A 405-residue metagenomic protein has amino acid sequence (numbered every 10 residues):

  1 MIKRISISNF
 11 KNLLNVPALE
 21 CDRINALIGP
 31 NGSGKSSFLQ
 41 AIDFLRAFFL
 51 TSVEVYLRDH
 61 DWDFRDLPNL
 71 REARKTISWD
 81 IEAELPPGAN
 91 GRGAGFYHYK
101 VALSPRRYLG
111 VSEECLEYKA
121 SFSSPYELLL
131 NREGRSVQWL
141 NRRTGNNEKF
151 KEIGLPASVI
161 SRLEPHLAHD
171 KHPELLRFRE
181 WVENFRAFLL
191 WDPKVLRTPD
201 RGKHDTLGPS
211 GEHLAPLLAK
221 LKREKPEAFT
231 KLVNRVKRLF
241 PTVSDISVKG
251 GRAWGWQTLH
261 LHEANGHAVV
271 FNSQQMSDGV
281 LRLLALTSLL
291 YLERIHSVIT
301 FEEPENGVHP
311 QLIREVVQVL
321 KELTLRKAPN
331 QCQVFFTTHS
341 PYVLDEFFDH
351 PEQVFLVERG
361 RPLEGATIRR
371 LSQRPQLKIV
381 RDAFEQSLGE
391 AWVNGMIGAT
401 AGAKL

Functional and structural regions predicted by a protein language model:
M1-L14: N-terminal pre-Walker A segment at the start of P-loop NTPase domains
V16-D22, Y291-R294, K327-A328: Phosphate-binding P-loop
R23-H60, R282-L289, Q318-V319, T337 (+1 more regions): Phosphate-binding glycine-rich loops of NTP-binding sites
Q40-Y108: Conserved P-loop NTP-binding catalytic core
T76-I77, R107-L109, E183-N184, H350-Q353: Short glycine-/polar-rich loops that comprise or flank the Walker A/P-loop and associated switch/sensor motifs
A89-N234, R238: Electropositive, glycine-dotted interaction segments that contact anionic polymers or phosphate-rich ligands
H213, T230, N234-Y291, V298-I313: Conserved ABC ATPase signature
R314-L405: C-terminal lobe/lid and adjacent interdomain/linker elements of RecA-like ASCE P-loop ATPase modules
